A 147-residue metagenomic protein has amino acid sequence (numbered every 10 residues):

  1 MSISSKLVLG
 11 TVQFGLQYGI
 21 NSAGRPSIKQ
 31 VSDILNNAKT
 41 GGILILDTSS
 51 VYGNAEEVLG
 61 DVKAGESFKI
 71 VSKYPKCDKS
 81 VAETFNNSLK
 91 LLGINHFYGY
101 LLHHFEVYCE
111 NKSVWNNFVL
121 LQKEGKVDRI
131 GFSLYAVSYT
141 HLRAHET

Functional and structural regions predicted by a protein language model:
M1-F68, A82: N-terminal binding-site loop/beta-alpha segment at the start of enzyme catalytic domains that lines or forms
K6-V8, L44-I45, S67-V71, H96-L101 (+1 more regions): Structural preference for beta-strand elements that scaffold enzyme active sites
V12-F14, V51, K73-C77, L102-F105 (+1 more regions): Active-site beta-loop-alpha junctions enriched in small/polar residues
V31, V81, F85, N111-V114: Aromatic/hydrophobic pocket-lining residues that form the small-molecule binding cavity in soluble enzyme cores
E57, V107-W115: Active-site-adjacent beta->alpha loops and helix N-cap segments on the catalytic face of soluble alpha/beta enzymes
L92-Y108: Active-site groove signature of glycoside hydrolases
T140-T147: Conserved small/polar residues in nucleotide/adenosyl-binding loops
